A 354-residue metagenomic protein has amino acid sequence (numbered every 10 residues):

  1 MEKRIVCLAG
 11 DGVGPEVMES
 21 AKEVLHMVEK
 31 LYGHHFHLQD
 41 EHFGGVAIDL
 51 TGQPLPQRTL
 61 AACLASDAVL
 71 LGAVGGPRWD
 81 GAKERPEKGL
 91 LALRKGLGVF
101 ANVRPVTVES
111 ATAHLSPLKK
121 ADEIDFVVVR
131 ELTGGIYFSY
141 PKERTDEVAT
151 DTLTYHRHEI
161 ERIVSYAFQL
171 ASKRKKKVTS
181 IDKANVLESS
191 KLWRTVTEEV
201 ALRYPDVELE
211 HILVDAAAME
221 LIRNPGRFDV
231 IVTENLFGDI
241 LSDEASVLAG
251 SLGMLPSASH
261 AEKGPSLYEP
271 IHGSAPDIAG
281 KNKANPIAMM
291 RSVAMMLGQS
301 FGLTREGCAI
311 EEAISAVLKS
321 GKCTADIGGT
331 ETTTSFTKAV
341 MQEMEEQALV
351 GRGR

Functional and structural regions predicted by a protein language model:
M1-I5: Extreme N-terminal starter segment of soluble prokaryotic enzymes
V6-E23, M27-E29, T145-D215, N224-R227: Glycine-rich phosphate/diphosphate-binding loop of Rossmann-like nucleotide-binding domains
D11-G14, D67, V129, A167 (+5 more regions): Buried hydrophobic positions in well-ordered alpha/beta secondary-structure cores of metabolic enzymes
G33-Q57, M219-L221: N-terminal beta-loop-helix "entrance" segment that forms/cooperates in small-molecule cofactor or anionic ligand
G45-I48, V103-R104, L221-K322: Glycine-rich phosphate/nucleotide-binding loop
D49-T150, L236: N-terminal glycine-rich phosphate/adenylate-binding segment common to multiple enzyme folds
T133, Y137-S180, A184-V186, Y204 (+1 more regions): Glycine-rich phosphate/pyrophosphate-binding loop and the adjoining helix
N185, W193-R194, L202-E244, L248-A249 (+3 more regions): Accessory "access/gating" subregions that flank catalytic or transport cores
